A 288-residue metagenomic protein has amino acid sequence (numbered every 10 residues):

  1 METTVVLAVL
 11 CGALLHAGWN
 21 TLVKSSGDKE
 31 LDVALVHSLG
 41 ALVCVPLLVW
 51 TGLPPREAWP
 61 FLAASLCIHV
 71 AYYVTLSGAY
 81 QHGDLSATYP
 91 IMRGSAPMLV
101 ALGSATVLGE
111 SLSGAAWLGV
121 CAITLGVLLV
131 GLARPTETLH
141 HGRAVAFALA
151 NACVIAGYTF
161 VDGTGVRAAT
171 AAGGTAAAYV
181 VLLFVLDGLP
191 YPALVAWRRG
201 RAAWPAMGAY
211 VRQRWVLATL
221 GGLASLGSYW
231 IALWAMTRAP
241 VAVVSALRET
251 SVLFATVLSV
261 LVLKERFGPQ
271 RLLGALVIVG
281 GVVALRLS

Functional and structural regions predicted by a protein language model:
M1-A64, Y73-L85, L125, L132-L149 (+4 more regions): Membrane-interface interhelical linkers
M1-V6, V43-P60, L102-A116, T164-G174 (+2 more regions): Helix-coil boundary and interhelical linker segments in multi-pass alpha-helical membrane proteins
A13-G18, V45, L66, V70-V74 (+9 more regions): Hydrophobic/small/kink-forming positions within alpha-helical transmembrane segments of polytopic membrane proteins
G27-D32, L76-R93, S111, R167-A177 (+1 more regions): Structural motif at transmembrane-helix junctions in multi-pass transporters
S38, C44, A101-A105, A115-R134 (+1 more regions): Hydrophobic transmembrane alpha-helices of multi-pass small-molecule transport proteins
L39-V43, I91-T106, C121, L186 (+5 more regions): Alpha-helical transmembrane segments of compact multi-pass small-molecule transporters, enriched in specific families
F61-H69, E110-T124, G173-L189: Alpha-helical transmembrane segments
R143-R167, A177: Selected transmembrane alpha-helices and immediately adjacent juxtamembrane segments of polytopic inner-membrane
